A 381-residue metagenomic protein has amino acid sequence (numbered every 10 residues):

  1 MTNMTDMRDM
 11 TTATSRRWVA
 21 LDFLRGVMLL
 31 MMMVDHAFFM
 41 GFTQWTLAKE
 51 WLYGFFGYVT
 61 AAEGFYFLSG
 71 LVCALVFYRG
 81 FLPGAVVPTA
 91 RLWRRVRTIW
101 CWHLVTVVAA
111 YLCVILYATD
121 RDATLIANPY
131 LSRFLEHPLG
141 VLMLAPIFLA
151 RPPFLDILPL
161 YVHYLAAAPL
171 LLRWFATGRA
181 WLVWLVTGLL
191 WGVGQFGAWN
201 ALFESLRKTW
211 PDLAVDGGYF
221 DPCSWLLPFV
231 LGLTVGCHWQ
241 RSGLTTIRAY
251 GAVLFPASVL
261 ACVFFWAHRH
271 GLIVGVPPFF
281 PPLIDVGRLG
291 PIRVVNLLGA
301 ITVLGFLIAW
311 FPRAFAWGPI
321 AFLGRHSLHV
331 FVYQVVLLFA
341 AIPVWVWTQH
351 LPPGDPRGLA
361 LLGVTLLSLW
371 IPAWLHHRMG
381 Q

Functional and structural regions predicted by a protein language model:
N3-Q381: Alpha-helical transmembrane segments and their immediate juxtamembrane cytosolic regions
